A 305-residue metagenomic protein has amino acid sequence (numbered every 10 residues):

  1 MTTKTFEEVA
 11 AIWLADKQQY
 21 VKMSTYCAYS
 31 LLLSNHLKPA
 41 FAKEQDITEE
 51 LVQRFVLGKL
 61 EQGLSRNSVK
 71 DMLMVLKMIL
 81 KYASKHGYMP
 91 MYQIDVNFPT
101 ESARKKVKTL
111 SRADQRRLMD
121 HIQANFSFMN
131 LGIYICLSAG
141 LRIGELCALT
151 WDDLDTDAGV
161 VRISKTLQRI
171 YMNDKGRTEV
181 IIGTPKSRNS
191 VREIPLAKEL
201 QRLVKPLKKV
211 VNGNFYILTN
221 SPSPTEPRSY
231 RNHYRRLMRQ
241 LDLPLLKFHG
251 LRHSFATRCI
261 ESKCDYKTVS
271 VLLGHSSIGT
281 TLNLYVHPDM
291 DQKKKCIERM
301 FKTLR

Functional and structural regions predicted by a protein language model:
T2-K4, L14-Y82, H86-Y88, R104 (+2 more regions): N-terminal core-binding DNA-recognition domain of tyrosine site-specific recombinases/integrases
N67, K85, Y134, S138-E145 (+3 more regions): C-terminal catalytic core of tyrosine-transesterase DNA break-rejoin enzymes
K70, K85, M89-M91, V96-L149 (+2 more regions): Basic, Lys/Arg- and aromatic-enriched nucleic-acid-binding interface segment
A83-Q93, K165-N173, P206-N214: Proline-centered turn/helix-capping motifs that create local helix->coil transitions or kinks
K106, I122-A124, I181-V191, L218-T225 (+2 more regions): Short, contiguous acidic/charged loop-to-helix segments that flank catalytic cores in large enzymes
L149-P206: Conserved tyrosine-mediated DNA breakage-rejoining catalytic core shared by Y-recombinases
L167, L273-R299: Catalytic-site neighborhood detector that most strongly recognizes the C-terminal catalytic loop/helix of tyrosine
P195-P244: Active-site/catalytic core of tyrosine-dependent DNA strand-transfer enzymes
